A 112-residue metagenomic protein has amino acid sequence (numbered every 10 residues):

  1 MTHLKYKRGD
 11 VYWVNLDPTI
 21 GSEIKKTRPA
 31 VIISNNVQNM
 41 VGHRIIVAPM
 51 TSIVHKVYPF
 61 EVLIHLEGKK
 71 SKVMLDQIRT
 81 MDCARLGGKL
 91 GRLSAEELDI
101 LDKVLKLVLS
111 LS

Functional and structural regions predicted by a protein language model:
M1-S112: Conserved functional hotspots at enzyme active or ligand-binding sites that engage polyanionic ligands
